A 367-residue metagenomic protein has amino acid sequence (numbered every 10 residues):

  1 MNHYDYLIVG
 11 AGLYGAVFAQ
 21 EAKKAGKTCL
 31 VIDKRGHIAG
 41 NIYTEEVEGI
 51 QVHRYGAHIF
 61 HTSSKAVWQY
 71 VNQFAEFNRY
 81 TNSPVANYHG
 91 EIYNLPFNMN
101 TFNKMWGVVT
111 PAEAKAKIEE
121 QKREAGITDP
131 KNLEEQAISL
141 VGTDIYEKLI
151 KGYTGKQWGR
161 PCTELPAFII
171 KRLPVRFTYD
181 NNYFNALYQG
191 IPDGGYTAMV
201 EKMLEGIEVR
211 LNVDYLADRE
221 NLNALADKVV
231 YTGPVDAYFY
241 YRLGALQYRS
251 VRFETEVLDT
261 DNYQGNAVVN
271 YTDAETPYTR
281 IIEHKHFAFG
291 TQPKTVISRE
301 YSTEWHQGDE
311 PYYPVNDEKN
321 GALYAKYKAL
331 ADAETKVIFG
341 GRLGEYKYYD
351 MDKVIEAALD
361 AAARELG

Functional and structural regions predicted by a protein language model:
Y4, G26, I207, L225-D227 (+1 more regions): Short, well-ordered alpha-helix to beta-strand connector turns
Y4-V31, A362, L366: N-terminal Rossmann-like FAD-binding beta1-loop-alpha1 element of flavoenzymes
L13-Y14, G36-H37, N100, G155 (+5 more regions): Short, solvent-exposed loop/turn segments at secondary-structure junctions
Q20-E48: Glycine-rich FAD pyrophosphate-binding loop
E48-R123: Dinucleotide-binding Rossmann-like beta1-alpha1 core, especially the glycine-rich loop that anchors the ADP
H89-Y93, M99-K228, T232, A237-F239: Active-site/ligand-binding neighborhood in enzyme catalytic cores
L216-L330: Mid-domain catalytic core of redox enzymes that form a hydrophobic substrate pocket/lid adjacent to a catalytic redox
E310-G367: C-terminal catalytic lobe of FAD-dependent flavoproteins
